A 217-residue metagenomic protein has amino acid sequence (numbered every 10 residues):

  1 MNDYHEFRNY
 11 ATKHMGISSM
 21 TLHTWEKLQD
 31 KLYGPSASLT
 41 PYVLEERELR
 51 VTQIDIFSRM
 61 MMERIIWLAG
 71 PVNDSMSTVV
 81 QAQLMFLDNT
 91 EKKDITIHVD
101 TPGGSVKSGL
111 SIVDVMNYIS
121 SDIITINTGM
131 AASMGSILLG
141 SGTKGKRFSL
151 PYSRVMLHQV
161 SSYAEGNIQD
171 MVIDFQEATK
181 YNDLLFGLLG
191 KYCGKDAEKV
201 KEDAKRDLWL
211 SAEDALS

Functional and structural regions predicted by a protein language model:
M1-S217: Terminal-region recognition feature
